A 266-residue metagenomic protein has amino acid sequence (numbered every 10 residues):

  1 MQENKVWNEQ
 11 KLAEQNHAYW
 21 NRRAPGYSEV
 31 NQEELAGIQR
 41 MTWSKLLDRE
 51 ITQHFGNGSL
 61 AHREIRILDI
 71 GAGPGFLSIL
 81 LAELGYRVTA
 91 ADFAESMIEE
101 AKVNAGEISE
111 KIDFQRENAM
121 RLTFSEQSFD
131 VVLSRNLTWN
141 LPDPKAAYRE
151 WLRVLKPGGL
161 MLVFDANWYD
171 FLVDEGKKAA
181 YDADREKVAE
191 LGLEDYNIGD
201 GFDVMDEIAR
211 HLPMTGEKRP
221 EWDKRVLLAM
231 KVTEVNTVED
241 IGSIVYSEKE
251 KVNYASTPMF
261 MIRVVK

Functional and structural regions predicted by a protein language model:
Q2-H62, I241: Conserved class I S-adenosyl-L-methionine
R66-I70, P74-R121: Class I SAM-dependent methyltransferase SAM/SAH-binding core
M120-V131: A short acidic, Gly/Pro-enriched loop at the edge of an enzyme's catalytic core that lines a small-molecule cofactor
V131-P144: A short SAM/SAH-binding and catalytic strip from SAM-dependent methyltransferases
K145-P157: A short glycine-rich, Lys/Arg-flanked "PGG" loop and its adjoining helix->strand segment in the class I
L160-E194: Conserved class I S-adenosyl-L-methionine
P213-K231, T237: Short alpha-helix
M230-K231, S247-K266: Core SAM-dependent methyltransferase catalytic element
